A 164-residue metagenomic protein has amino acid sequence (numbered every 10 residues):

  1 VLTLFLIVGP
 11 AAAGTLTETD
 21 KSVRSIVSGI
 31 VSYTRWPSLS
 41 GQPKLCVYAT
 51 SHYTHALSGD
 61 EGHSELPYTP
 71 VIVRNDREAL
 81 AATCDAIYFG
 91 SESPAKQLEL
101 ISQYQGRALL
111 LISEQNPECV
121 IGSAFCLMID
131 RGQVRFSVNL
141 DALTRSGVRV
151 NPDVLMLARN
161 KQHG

Functional and structural regions predicted by a protein language model:
V1-G9: Bacterial N-terminal signal peptides
A11-G164: Short hydrophobic alpha-helices and adjacent helix-cap/hinge residues
